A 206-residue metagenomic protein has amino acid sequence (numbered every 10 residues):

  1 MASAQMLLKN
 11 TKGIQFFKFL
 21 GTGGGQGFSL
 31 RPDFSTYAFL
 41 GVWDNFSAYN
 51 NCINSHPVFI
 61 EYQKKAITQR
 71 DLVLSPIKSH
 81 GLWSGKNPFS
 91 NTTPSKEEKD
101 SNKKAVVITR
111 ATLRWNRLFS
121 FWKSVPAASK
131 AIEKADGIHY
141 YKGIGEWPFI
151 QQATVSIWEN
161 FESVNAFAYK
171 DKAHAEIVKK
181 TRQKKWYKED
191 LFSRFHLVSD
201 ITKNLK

Functional and structural regions predicted by a protein language model:
M1-Y37, F46-C52, K65-A153, E162-K172 (+2 more regions): Short S/T/G/P-rich N-terminal loop/turn motif that feeds into the first structured element of a domain
P57-Q63, H174-E176: A common structural junction motif
V178-K184: C-terminal end-helix/capping segment
